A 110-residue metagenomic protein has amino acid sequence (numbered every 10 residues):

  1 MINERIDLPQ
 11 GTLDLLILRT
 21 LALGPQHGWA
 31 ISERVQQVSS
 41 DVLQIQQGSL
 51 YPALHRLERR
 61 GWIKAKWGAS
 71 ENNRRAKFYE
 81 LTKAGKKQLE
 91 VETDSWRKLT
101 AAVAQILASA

Functional and structural regions predicted by a protein language model:
M1-I2: Intrinsically disordered, low-complexity and often Lys/Arg-enriched segments
I6-S49: N-terminal helix-turn-helix DNA-binding core of bacterial DNA-binding proteins
L50-L57: Basic amphipathic alpha-helical segments that dock to polyanions
E58-R75, E80: Beta-hairpin "wing" of winged helix-turn-helix
K86-A110: Amphipathic alpha-helical dimerization/coiled-coil segments that flank or bridge DNA-binding/regulatory modules
